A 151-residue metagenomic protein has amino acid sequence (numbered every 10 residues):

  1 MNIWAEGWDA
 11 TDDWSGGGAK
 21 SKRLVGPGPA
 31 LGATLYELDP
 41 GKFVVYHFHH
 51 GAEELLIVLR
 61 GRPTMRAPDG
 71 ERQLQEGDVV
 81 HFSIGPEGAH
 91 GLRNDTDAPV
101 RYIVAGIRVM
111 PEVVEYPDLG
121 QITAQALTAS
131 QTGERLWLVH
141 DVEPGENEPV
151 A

Functional and structural regions predicted by a protein language model:
M1-A30, V113-A151: A short, N-terminal "cap"/entry segment at the start of jelly-roll beta-barrel domains of the cupin/DSBH fold
T34-H49, E87: Conserved short histidine dyad/triad with adjacent acidic residue
L35, F48, A67-D69, N94 (+1 more regions): Residue-level recognition of conserved beta-strand positions in structured domain cores
G51-T64, P68-D69: Glycine- and acidic-residue-biased ligand/ion/polar-headgroup-sensing regions
P68-P86: Short acidic-glycine-tyrosine-enriched beta hairpin
I84-E112: Ligand-binding loop in jelly-roll beta-barrel domains
